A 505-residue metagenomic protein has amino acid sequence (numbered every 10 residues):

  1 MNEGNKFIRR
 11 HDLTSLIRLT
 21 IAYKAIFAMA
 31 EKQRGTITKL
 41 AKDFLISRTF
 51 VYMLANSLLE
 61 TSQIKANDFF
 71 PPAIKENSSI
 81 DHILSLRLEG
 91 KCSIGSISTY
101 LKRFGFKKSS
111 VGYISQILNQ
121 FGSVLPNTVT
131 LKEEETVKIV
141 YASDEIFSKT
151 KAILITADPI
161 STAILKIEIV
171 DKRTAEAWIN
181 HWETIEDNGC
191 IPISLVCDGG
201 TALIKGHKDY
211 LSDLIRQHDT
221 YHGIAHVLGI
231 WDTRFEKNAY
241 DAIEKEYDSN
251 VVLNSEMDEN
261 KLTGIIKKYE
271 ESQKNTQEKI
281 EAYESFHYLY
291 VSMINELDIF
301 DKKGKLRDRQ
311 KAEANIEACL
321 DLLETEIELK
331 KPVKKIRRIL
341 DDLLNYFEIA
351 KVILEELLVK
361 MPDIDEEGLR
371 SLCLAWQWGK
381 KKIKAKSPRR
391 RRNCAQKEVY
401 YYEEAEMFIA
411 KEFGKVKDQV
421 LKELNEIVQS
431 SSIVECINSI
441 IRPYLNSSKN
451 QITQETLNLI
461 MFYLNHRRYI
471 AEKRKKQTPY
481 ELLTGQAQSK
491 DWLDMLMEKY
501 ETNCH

Functional and structural regions predicted by a protein language model:
E3-K24, A41-L88, T136: Basic, short loop/linker segments at the boundary and entry of helix-turn-helix/winged-helix-like folds
I21, L40, V51-L54, I83 (+10 more regions): Mobile genetic element proteins and their domesticated derivatives, centered on retroelements and DNA transposons
A28-K42, E89-K102: Short, charged amphipathic recognition helices of the HTH superfamily and cognate SANT/SANTA-like modules
T36-L54, K102-Y113: Short, basic interhelical loop/turn and adjoining N-cap of the next helix at nucleic-acid- or acidic-partner-contacting
N67-S85, E89-S96, R103-L214, I230 (+4 more regions): RNase H-like nuclease fold core
T220-R307: Charged, amphipathic alpha-helical linkers/stalks
Q277-R307, G368-R390, K397-V416, V420-S431 (+4 more regions): C-terminal domain-tail junction helix/linker
E426-T453: Short amphipathic alpha-helical "interface-anchor" segments enriched in bulky aromatics
